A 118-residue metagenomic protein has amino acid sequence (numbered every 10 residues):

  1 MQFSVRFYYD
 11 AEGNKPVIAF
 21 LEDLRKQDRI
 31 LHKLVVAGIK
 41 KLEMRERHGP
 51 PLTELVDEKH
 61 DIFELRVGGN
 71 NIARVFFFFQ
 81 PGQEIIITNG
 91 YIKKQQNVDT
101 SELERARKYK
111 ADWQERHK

Functional and structural regions predicted by a protein language model:
M1-I72, P81-I85, I92-K118: Basic, Lys/Arg-enriched alpha-helical interface segments
